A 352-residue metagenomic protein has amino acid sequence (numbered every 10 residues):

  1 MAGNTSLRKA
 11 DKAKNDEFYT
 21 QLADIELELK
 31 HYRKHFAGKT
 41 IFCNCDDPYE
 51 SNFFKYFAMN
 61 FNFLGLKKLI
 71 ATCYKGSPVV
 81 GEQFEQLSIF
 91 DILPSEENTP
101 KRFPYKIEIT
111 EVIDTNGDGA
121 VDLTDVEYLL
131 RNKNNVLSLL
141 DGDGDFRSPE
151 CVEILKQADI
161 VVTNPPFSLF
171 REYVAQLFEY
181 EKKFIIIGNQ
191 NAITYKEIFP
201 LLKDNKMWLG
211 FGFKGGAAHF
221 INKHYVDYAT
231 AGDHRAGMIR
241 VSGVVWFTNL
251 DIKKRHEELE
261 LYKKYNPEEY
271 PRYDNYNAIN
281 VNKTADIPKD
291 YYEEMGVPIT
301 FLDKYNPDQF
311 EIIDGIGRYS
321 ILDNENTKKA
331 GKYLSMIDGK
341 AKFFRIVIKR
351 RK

Functional and structural regions predicted by a protein language model:
M1-K352: Class I S-adenosyl-L-methionine-dependent methyltransferase catalytic core
